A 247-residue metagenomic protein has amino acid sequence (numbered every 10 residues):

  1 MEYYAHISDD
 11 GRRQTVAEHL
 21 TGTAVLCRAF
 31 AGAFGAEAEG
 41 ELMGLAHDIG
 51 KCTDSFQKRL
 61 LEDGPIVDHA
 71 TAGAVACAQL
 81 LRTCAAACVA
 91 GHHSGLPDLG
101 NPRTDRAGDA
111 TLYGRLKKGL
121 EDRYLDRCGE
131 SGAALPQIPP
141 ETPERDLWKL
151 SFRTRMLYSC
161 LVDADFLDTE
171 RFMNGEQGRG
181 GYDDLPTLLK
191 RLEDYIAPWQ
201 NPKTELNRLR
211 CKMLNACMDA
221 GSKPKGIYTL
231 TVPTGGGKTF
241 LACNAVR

Functional and structural regions predicted by a protein language model:
M1-Y195: Accessory nucleic-acid engagement/destabilization modules that flank
V16-H19, I196-T231: Conserved pre-motif I regulatory segment
R28, C217-D219, R247: Generic structural signal for well-ordered alpha-helical scaffold segments
W148, L214-C217, N244: A generic local structural motif
P224-V246: Walker A/P-loop
